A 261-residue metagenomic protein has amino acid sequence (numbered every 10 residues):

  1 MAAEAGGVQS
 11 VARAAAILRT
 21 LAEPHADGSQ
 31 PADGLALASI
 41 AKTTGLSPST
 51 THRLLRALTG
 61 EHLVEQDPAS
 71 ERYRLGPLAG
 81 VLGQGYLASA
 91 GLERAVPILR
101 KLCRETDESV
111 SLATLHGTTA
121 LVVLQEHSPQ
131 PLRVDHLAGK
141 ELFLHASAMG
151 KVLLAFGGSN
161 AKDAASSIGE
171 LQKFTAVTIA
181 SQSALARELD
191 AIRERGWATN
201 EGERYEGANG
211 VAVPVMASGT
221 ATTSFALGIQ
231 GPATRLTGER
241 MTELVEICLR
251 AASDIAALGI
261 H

Functional and structural regions predicted by a protein language model:
M1-S89, S253, A257-L258: N-terminal helix-turn-helix
G6, L142-L144, N200-E203: Short Gly/Pro-enriched turn/cap motifs at secondary-structure boundaries
A22, G150, L154, G158 (+1 more regions): Short amphipathic alpha-helical signal-transduction/dimerization elements
P48-T51, G150, V245: Alpha-helical structural signal
V64-Q66, L112-A113, V215: A structural signal for short hydrophobic beta-strand segments in well-ordered beta-sheet cores
A69-S70, R74-G169: Amphipathic alpha-helical effector-binding/dimerization core of metabolite-sensing transcriptional regulators
T178-A251: Extended hydrophobic
